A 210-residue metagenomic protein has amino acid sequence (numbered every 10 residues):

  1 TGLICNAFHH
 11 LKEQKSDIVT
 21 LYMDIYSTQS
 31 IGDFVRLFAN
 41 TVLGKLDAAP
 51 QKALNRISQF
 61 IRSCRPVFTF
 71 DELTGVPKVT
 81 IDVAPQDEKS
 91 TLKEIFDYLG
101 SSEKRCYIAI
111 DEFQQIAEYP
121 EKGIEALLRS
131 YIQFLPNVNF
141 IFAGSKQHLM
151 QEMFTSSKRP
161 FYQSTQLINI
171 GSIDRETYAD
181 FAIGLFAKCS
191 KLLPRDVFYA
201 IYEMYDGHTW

Functional and structural regions predicted by a protein language model:
G2-Y107: P-loop NTPase nucleotide-binding core
L11-K15, I132, S157-K158: Active-site catalytic pocket residues across diverse enzymes, especially alpha/beta-hydrolases
Y26-I31, Q115, S145-L149, I173-R175: Conserved nucleotide-binding/hydrolysis micro-motifs of P-loop NTPases
G32-V35, P120-E125, A179: Conserved strand-to-helix beginnings and helix N-cap segments that scaffold or border functional pockets
K78-K146, T155: Conserved Walker B catalytic segment
E152-E203: Helix-loop-helix "sensor" segment of P-loop NTPases
Y205-W210: The conserved phosphate-sensing helix
